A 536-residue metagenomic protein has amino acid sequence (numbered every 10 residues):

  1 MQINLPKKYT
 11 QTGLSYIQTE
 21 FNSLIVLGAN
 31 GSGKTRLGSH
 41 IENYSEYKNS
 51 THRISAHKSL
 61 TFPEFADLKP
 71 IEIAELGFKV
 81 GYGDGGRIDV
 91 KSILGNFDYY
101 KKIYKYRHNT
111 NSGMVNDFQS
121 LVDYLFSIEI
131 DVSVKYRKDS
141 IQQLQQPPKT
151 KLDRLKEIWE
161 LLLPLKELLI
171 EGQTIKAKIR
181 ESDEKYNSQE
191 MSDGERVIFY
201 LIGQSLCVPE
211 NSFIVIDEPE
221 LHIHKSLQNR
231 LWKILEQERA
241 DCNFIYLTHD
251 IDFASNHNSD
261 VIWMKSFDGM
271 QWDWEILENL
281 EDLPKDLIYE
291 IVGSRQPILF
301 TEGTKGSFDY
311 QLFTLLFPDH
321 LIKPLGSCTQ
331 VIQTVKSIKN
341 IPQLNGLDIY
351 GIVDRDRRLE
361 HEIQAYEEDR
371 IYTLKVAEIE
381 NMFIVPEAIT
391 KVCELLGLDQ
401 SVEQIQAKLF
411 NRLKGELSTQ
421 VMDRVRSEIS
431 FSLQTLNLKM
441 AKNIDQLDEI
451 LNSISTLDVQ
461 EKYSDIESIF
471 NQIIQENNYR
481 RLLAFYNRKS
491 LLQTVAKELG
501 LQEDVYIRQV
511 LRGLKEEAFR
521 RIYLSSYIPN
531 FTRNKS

Functional and structural regions predicted by a protein language model:
M1-Y47, R154, E171-I291, Y506-S536: Switch/communication elements of ASCE P-loop NTPase nucleotide-binding domains
K7-K8, G85-R196, G203-F213: Extended helical coiled-coil dimerization/tether regions that scaffold and oligomerize large DNA-maintenance assemblies
K34, D354, R358, A365-I469: Activity-critical C-terminal alpha-helical subdomain
Y47-T61: Conserved catalytic segments around the Walker B and adjacent sensor/switch elements of P-loop NTPase domains
A66-D89: Conserved NTP-binding/hydrolysis module of P-loop NTPases
K69-P70, E278-D282, V335-L344, I384-E394: Short, surface-exposed amphipathic charged segments that create phosphate/polyanion-binding patches used for binding
Q296-E380, C393, Q400-S401: Conserved helicase/translocase motor-coupling segment
L436-S536: Extended, basic/helix-rich recognition subdomains
